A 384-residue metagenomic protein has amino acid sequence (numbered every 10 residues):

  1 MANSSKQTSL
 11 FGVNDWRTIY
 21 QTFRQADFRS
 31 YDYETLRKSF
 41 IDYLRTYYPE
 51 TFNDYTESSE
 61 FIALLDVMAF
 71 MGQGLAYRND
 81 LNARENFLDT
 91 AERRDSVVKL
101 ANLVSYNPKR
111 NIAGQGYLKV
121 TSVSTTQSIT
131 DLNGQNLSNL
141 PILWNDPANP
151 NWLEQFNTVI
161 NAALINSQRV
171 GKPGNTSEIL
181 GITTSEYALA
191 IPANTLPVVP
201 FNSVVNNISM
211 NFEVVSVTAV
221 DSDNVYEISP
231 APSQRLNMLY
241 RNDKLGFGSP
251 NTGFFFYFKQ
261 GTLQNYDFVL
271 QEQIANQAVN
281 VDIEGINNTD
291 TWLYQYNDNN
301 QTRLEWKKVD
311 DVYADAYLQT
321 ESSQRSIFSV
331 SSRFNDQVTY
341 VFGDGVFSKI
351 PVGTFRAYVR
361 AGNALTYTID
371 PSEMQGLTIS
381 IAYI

Functional and structural regions predicted by a protein language model:
M1-I384: Signature of Asx- and small-polar-rich beta-strand/turn repeats characteristic of beta-solenoid architectures
